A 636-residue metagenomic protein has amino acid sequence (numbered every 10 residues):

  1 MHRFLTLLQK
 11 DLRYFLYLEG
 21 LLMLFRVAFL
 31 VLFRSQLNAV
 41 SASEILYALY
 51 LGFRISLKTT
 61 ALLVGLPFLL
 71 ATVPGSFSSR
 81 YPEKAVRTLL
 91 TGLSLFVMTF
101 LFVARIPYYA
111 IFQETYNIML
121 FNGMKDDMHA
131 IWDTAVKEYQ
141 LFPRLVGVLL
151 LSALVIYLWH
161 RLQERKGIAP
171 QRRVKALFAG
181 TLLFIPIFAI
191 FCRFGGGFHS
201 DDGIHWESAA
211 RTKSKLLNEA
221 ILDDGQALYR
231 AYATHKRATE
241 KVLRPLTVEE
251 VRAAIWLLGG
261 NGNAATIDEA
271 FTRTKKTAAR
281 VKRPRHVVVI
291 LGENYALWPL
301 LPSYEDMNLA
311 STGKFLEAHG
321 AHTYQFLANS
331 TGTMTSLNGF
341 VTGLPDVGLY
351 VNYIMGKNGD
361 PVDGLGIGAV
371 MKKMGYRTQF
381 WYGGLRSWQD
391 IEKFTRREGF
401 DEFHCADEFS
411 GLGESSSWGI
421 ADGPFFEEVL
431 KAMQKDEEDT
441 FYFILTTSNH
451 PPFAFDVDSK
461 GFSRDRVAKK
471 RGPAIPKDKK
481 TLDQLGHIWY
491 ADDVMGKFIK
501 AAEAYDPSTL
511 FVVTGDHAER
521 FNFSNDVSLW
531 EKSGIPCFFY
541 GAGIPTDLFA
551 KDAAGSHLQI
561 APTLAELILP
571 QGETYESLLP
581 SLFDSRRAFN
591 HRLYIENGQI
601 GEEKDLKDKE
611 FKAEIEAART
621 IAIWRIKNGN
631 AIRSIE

Functional and structural regions predicted by a protein language model:
M1, L5, M124, R244-V248 (+1 more regions): Intrinsic-disorder-associated interaction segments
H2-T239: Transmembrane and membrane-interface helices of multi-pass, inner-membrane envelope-modifying transferases
F4, L8, L49, I131-A135 (+6 more regions): Generic structural signal of hydrophobic/aromatic residues within well-ordered alpha-helices of folded domains
T6, S43-E44, K84, D126-A130 (+12 more regions): Generic alpha-helical secondary structure signal
L21, K125-H129, L222-G225, V248-V251 (+5 more regions): Alpha-helix initiation and N-capping motif
P82, E240-E250, N352-N358, L578-P580: Short alpha-helical "patches" and their helix-cap loops
S214, I221-K275, R283, A318 (+1 more regions): The feature marks either
G259-E636: Solvent-exposed soluble domains appended to multi-pass membrane proteins
